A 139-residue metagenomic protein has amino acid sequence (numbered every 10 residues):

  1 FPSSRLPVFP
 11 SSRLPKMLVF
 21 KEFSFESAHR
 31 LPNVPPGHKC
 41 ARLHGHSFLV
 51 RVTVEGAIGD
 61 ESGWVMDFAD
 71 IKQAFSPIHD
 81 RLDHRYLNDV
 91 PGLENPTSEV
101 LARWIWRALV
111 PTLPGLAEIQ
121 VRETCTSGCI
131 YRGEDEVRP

Functional and structural regions predicted by a protein language model:
S4-P7, S12-P15: Intrinsically disordered, low-complexity proline-rich regions
P15-P139: Charge-rich, low-complexity N-terminal segments
